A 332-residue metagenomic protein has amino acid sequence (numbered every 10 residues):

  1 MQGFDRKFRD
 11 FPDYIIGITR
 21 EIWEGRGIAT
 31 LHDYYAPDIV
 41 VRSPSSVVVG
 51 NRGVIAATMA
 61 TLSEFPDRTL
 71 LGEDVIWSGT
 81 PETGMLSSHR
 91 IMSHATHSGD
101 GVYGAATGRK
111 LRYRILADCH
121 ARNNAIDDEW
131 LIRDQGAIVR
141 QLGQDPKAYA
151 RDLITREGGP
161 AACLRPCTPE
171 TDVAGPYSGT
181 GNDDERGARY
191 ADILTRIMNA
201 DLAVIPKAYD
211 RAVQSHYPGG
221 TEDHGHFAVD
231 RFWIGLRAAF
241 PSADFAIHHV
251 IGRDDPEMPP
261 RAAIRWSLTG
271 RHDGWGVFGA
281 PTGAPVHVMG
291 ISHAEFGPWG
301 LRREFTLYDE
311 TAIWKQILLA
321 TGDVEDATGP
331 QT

Functional and structural regions predicted by a protein language model:
M1-T332: C-terminal and inter-domain tail/linker signature
